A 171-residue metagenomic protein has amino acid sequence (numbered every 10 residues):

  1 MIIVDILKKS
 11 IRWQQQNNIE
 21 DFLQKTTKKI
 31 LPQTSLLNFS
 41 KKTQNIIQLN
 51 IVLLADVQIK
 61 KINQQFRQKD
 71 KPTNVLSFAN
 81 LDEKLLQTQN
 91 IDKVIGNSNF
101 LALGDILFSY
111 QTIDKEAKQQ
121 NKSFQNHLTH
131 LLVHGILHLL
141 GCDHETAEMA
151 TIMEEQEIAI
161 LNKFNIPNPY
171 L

Functional and structural regions predicted by a protein language model:
M1-T129, L140-L171: An acidic/histidine-cluster motif and surrounding catalytic segment that typifies divalent-metal-assisted enzyme active
L137: Conserved ATP-binding N-box helix of the HATPase_c
